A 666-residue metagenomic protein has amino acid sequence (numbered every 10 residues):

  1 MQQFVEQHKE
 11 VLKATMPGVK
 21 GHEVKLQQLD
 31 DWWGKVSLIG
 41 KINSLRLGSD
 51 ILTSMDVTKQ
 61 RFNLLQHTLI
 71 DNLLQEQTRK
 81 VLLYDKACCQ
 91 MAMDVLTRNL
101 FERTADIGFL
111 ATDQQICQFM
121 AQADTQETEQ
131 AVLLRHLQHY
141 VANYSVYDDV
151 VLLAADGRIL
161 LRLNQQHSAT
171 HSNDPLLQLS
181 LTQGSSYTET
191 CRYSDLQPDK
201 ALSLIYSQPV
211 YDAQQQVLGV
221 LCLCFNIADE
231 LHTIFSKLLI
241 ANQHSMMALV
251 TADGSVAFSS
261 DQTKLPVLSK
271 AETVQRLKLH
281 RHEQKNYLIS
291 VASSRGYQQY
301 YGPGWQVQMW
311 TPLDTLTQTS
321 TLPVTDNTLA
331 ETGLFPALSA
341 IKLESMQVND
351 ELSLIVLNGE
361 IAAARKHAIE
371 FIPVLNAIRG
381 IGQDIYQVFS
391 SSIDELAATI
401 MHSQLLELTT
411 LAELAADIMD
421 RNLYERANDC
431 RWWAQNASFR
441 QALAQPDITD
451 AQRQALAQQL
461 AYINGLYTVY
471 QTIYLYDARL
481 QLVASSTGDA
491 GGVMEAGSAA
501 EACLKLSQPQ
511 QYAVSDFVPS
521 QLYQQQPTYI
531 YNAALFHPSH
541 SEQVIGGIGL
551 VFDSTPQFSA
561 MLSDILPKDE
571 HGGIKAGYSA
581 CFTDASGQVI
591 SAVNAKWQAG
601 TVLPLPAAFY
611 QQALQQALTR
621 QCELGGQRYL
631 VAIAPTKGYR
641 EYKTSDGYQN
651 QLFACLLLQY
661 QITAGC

Functional and structural regions predicted by a protein language model:
Q2-E76, T263-S403, V602-C666: Extracellular/periplasmic juxtamembrane segments that couple receptor/chemosensory ectodomains to their
Q27-S185, R365-P509, L562-G573: Extracytoplasmic/periplasmic sensory segments of membrane signal-transduction proteins
D94-V95, H139, R192-D195, V210-Y211 (+6 more regions): Short beta-turn/strand-loop junction motif enriched in small, turn-promoting residues
A131-Y144, V220-V267, T273, L313-G333 (+4 more regions): Solvent-exposed, extracytoplasmic
L134, H139-C224, E230, R276-K285 (+3 more regions): Extracytoplasmic/periplasmic ligand-binding sensor regions of membrane-associated signaling proteins
D149, L204-S207, M246-A248, S290 (+7 more regions): Conserved beta-strand and immediately adjacent loop positions that scaffold enzyme active sites
A154, L161, T251-A252, T311 (+5 more regions): Residue-level signal for short segments within beta-strands and strand-turn junctions of well-structured beta-sheet
H167-S168, D195, T263-L265, R295 (+3 more regions): Short, surface-exposed beta-strand-loop junctions and turns on beta-sheet-rich folds
